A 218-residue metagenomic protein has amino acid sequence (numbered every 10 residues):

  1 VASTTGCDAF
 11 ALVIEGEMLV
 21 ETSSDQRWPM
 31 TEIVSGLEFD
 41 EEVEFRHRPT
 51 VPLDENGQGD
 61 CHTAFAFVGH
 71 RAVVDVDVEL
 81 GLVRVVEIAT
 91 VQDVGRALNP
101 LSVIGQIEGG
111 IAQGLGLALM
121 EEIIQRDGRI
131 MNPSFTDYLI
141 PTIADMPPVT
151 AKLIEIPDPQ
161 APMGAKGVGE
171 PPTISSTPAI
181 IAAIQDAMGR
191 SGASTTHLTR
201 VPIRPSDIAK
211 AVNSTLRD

Functional and structural regions predicted by a protein language model:
V1-D218: C-terminal catalytic domains of large/alpha subunits in multi-subunit enzymes
